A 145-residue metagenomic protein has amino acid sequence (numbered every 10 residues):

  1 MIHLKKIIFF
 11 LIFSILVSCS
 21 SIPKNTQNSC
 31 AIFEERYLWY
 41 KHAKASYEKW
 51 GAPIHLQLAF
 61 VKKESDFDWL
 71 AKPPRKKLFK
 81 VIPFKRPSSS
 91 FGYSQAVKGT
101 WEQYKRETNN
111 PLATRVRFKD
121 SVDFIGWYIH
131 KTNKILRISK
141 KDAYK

Functional and structural regions predicted by a protein language model:
I2-H3, A45: Hydrophobic transmembrane signal anchors and adjacent membrane-proximal interface regions, especially in viral
H3-I12: Sec-dependent signal peptide recognition, specifically the positively charged N-region followed immediately by
I12-F13, A71: Enrichment for repetitive, rod-forming helical segments
V17-S18: C-terminal motif of bacterial Sec signal peptides marking the signal peptidase cleavage site
S21-K145: Catalytic glycan-binding domains that act on GlcNAc-containing polysaccharides
